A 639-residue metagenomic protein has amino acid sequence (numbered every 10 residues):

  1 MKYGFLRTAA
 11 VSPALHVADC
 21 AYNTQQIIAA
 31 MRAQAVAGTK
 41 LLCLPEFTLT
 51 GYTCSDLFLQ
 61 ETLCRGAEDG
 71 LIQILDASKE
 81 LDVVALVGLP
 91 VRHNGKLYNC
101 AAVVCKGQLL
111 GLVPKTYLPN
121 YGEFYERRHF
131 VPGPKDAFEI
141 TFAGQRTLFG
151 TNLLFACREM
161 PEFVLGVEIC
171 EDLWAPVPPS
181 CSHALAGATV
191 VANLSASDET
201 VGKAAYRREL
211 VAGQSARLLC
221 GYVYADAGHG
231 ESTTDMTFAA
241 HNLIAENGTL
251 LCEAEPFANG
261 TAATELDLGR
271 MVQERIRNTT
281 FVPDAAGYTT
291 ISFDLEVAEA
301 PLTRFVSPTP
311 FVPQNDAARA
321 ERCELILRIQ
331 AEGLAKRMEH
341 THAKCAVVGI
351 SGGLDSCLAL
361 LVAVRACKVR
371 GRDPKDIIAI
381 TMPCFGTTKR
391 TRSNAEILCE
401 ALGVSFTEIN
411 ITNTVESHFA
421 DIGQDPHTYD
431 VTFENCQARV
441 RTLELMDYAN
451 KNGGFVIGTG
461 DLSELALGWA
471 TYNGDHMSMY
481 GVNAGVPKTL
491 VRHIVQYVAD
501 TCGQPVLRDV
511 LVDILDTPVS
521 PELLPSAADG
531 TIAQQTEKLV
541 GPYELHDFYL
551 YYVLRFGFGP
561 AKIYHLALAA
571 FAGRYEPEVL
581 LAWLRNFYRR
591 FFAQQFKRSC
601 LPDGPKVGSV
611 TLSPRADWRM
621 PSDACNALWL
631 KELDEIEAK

Functional and structural regions predicted by a protein language model:
M1-V347, R365-P374: Enzyme catalytic cores with a strong preference for nitrogen-chemistry domains
L6-R7, P161-F163, C220, H229-S232 (+4 more regions): ATP/NTP-dependent adenylation/nucleotidyl-transfer catalytic domains that generate, transfer, or process NMP-activated
